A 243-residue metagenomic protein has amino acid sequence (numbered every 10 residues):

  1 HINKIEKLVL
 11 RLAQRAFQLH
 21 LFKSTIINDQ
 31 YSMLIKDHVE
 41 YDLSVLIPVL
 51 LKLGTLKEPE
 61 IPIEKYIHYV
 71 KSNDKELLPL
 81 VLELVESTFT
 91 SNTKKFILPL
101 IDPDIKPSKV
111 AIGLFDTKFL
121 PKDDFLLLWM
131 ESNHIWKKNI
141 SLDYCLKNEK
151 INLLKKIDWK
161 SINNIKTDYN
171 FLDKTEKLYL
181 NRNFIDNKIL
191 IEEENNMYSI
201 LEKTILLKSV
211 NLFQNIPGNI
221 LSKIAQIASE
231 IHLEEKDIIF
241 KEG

Functional and structural regions predicted by a protein language model:
H1, L21, P48-L56, H68 (+4 more regions): Structural detector for internal amphipathic alpha-helices that build alpha-solenoid repeat scaffolds
H1-L56, E76, E83: Long, ordered, helix-rich scaffold segments
H1-V9, S32, P59-H68, S91-I101 (+3 more regions): Amphipathic alpha-helical scaffolding segments comprising HEAT/armadillo-like alpha-solenoid repeats
S44, K75-E76, K106-S108, I135-W136: Alpha-helix N-cap/helix-start positions at coil->helix boundaries
I97-L127, I189-K203: Long, charged amphipathic helices and adjacent flexible linkers at domain junctions
L127-L128, N152-Y198: Eukaryotic acidic, Ser/Thr-rich intrinsically disordered low-complexity regions
F184-E235: Cyclic nucleotide-binding regulatory module and flanking cytosolic helices
I239-G243: Short phosphate-coordinating micro-motif centered on Lys-Gly-acidic
